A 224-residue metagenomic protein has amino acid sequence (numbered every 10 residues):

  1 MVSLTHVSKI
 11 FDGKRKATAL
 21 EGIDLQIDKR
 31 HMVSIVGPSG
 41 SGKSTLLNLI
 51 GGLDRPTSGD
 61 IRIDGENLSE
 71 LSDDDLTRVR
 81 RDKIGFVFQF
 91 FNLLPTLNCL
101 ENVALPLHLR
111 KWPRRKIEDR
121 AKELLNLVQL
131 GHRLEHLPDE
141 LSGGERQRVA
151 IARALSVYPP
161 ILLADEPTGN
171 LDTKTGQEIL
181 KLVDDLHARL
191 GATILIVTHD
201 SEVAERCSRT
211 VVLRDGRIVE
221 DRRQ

Functional and structural regions predicted by a protein language model:
M1-L213, I218: ABC family nucleotide-binding domain
